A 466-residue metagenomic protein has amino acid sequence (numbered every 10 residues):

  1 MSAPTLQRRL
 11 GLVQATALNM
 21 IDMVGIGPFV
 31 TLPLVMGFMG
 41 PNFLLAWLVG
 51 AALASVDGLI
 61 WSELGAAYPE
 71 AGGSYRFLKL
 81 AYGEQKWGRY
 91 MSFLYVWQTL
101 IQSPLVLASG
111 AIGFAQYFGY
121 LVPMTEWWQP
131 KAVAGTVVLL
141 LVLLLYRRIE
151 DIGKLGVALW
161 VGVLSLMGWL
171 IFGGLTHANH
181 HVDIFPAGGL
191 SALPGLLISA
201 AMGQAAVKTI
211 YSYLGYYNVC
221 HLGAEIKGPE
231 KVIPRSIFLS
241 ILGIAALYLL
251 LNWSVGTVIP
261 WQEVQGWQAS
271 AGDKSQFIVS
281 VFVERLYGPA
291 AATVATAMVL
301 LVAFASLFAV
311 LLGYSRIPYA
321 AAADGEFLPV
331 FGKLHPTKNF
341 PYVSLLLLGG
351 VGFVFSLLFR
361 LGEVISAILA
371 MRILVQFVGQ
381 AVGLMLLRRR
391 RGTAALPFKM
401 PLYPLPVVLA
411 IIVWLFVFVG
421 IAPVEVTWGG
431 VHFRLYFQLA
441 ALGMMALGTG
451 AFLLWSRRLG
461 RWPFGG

Functional and structural regions predicted by a protein language model:
M1-N42, S55-S62, L78, Y90 (+6 more regions): Membrane-interface "cap" regions at the ends of multi-pass membrane proteins
S2-T5, L44, T125-A132, V157-T296: Helix-loop-helix junctions that connect adjacent transmembrane segments in multi-pass membrane transporters
R9-N19, A52, E84-I101, A134-V137 (+5 more regions): Select transmembrane alpha-helical segments in multipass membrane proteins
P28-L32, G110-A111, L144-E150, A290-A291 (+4 more regions): Transmembrane helix-loop junctions in multi-pass membrane proteins
L34-G37, A46, S55-V138, L143-Y146 (+2 more regions): Hydrophobic transmembrane alpha-helices that form the core helical bundles of multi-pass secondary transporters
R76-E84, Y120-M124, S236-F238, L242-F308 (+1 more regions): TM-loop-TM module centered on a large, flexible mid-protein loop between adjacent transmembrane helices in multi-pass
F118, Q129-D183, L214, I237-I241 (+3 more regions): Membrane-interface loop-to-helix entry segments
L155, V330-Y342, F377-Q438, W462-G465: C-terminal membrane-solvent junction of multi-pass transporters and transport-like membrane proteins
